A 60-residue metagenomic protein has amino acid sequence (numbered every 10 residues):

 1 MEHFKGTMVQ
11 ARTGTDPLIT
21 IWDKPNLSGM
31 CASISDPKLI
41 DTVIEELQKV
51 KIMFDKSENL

Functional and structural regions predicted by a protein language model:
M1-L60: Positively charged, low-complexity terminal tracts and the immediately adjacent first secondary-structure elements
